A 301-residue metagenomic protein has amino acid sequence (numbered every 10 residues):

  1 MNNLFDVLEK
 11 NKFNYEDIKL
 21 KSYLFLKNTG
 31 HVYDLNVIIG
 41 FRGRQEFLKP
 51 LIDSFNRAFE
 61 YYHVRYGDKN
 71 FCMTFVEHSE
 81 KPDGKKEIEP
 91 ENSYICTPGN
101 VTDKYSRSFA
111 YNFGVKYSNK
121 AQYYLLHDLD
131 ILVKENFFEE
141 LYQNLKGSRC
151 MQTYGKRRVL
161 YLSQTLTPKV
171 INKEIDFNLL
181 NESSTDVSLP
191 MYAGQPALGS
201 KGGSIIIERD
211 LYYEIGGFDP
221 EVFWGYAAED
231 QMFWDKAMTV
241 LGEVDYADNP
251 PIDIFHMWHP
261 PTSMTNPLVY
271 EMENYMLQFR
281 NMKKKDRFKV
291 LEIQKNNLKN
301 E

Functional and structural regions predicted by a protein language model:
M1-K21, P50-L51, G199, R209-D210 (+1 more regions): C-terminal catalytic/acceptor-binding lobe
G30, P50-K69: Short, acidic, metal-binding catalytic loop of nucleotide-sugar glycosyltransferases
D34-I38, C72, M232: Cell-envelope/extracellular polymer assembly enzymes that use nucleotide-activated donors
L35-F47, L51, A58: A conserved hydrophobic helix/loop-capping motif in glycosyltransferases and polysaccharide synthases
Y61, T74-E87, I131: A conserved acidic beta->alpha catalytic loop
K81-Y117: Active-site-proximal specificity loops/subdomain of glycosyltransferases
A121-L132: Short beta-strand-to-loop acidic/aromatic patch adjacent to the donor-nucleotide binding site
K134-E221: Conserved catalytic core of nucleotide-sugar-dependent glycosyltransferases
